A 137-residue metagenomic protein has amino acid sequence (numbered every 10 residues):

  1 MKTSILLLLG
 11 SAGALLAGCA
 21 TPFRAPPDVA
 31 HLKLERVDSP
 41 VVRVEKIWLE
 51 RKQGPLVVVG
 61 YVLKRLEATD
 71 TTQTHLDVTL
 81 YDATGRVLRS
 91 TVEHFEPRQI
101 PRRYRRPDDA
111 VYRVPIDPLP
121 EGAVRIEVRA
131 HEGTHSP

Functional and structural regions predicted by a protein language model:
M1-L8: Bacterial N-terminal signal peptides that target proteins for export
L16-G18: C-terminal motif of bacterial Sec signal peptides marking the signal peptidase cleavage site
A20-P55: Transition segment at domain starts
H31, Q73-D77, A123-R125: Exposed beta-strand and adjacent loop surfaces of beta-rich binding modules that mediate intermolecular recognition
L56-K64: Short, well-ordered beta-strand segments enriched in hydrophobic/aromatic residues
L63-T69, L119: Short solvent-exposed strand-capping/beta-turn motif centered on an Asx-Ser/Thr pair
T69-R103: The feature marks short-to-medium sequence segments in extracytoplasmic or secretory-pathway proteins
R89-R125, A130-P137: Short, solvent-exposed, Trp/other aromatic-anchored flexible loops in extracytoplasmic proteins
